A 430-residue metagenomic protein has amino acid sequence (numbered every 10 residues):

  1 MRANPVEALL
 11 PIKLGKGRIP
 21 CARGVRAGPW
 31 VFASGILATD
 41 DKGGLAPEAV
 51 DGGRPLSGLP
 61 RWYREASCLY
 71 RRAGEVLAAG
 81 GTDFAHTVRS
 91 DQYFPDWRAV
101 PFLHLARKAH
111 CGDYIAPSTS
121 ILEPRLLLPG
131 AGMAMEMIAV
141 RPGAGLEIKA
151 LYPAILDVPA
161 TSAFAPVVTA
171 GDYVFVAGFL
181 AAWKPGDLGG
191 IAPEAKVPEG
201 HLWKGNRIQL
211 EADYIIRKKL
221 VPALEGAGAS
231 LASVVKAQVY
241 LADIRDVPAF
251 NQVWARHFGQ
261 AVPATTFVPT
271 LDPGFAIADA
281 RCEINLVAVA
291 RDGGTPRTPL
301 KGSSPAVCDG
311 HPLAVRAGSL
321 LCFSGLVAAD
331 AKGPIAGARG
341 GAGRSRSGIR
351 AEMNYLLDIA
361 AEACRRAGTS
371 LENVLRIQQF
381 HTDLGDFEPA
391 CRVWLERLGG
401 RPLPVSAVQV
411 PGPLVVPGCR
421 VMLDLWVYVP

Functional and structural regions predicted by a protein language model:
M1-R71, E75-Y214, P222-K236, L241-D358 (+2 more regions): N-terminal presequence-like segments and the immediate start of the first folded domain
